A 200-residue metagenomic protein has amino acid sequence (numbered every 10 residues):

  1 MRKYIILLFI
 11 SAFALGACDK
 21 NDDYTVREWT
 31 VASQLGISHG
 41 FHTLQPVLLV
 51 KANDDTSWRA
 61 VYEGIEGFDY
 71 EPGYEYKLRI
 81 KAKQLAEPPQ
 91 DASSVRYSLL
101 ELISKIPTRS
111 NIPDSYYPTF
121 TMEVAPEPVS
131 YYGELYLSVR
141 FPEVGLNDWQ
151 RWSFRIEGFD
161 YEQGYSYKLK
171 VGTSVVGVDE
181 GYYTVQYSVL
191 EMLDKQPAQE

Functional and structural regions predicted by a protein language model:
M1-Y4: Positively charged n-region of N-terminal signal peptides that target proteins for export
A14-A17: C-terminal motif of bacterial Sec signal peptides marking the signal peptidase cleavage site
D19-N21: Bacterial signal peptide processing site
D23-H42, P113-Y132: Structural detector for short beta-strands of small beta-barrel domains
P46-S57, Y136-D148: Short, basic/aromatic beta-hairpin or loop at an interaction surface
S57-G67, W149-G158: N-terminal post-signal-peptidase region of extra-cytosolic proteins
Y74-L85, Y165-G177: Flexible glycine-rich surface loops and low-complexity tracts that mediate binding to linear polymers
Q90-T108, E180-Q199: OB-fold/S1-family single-stranded nucleic acid-binding modules
